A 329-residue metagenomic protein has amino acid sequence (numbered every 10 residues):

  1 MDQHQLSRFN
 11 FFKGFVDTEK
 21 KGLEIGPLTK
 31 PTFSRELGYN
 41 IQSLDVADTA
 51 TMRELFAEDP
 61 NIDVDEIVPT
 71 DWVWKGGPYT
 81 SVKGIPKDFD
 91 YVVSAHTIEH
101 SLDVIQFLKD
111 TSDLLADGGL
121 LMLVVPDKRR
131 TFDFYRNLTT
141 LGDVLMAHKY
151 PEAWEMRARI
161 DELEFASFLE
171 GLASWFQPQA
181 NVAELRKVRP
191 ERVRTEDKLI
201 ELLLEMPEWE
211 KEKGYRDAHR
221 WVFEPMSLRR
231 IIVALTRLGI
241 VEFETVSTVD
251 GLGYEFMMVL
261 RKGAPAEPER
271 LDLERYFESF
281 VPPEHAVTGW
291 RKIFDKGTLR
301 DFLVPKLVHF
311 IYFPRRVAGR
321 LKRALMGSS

Functional and structural regions predicted by a protein language model:
M1-D17: Class I SAM-dependent methyltransferase Rossmann-like catalytic core, especially the SAM/SAH-binding loop
D17-V82: Class I SAM-dependent methyltransferase SAM/SAH-binding core
I62-G76, S81-G84, Q106, D110-S112 (+2 more regions): S-adenosyl-L-methionine-dependent methyltransferase catalytic module, highlighting the catalytic core
V92-V93: Hydrophobic beta-strand segment of the Class I
T97-I98, V125: Hydrophobic adenine-recognition pocket in adenosine-nucleotide-binding enzymes
S101-L102, L115-A116: Helix-to-beta-strand junctions that scaffold the AdoMet/dcAdoMet cofactor pocket in Class I SAM-dependent enzymes
E274-S329: Boundary detector for helix-to-coil junctions that initiate low-complexity/charged tails
